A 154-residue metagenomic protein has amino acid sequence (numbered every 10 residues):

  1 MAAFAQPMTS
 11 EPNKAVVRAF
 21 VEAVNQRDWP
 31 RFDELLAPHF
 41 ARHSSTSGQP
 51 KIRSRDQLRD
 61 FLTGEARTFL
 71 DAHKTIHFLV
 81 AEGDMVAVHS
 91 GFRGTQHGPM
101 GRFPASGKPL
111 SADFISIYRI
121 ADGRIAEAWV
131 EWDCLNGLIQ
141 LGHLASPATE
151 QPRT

Functional and structural regions predicted by a protein language model:
A2-T154: C-terminal and inter-domain tail/linker signature
